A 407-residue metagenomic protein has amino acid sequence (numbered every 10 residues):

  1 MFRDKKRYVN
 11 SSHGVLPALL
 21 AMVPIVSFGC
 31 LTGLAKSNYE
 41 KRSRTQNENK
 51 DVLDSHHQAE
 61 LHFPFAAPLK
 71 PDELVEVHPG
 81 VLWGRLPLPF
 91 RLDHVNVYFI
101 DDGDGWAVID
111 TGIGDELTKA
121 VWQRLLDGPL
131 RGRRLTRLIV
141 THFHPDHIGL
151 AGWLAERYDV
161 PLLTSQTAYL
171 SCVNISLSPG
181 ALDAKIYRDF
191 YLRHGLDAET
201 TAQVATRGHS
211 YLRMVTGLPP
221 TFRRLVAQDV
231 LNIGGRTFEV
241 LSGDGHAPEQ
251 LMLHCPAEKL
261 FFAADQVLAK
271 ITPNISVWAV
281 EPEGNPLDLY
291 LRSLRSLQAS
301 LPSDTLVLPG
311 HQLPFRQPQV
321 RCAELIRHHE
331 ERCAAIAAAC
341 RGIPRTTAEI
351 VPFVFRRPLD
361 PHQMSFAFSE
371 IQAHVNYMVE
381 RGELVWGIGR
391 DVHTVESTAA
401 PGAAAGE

Functional and structural regions predicted by a protein language model:
N49, D54, Q58-A59, F63 (+1 more regions): C-terminal regulatory/interaction regions
P71-R133, L253-A269: Conserved beta-strand hairpin/beta-sheet module of binuclear metal-dependent hydrolase folds, prominently
W106-E116, Y211-G217, V230, T237-C333: Metallo-beta-lactamase
L117, Q123-L231, K259, R316: Active-site HxH/HxHxD metal-binding segment of metal-dependent hydrolases
I139-H147, D244-H246, Q250, H311 (+1 more regions): Histidine-centered divalent metal-coordination motifs
